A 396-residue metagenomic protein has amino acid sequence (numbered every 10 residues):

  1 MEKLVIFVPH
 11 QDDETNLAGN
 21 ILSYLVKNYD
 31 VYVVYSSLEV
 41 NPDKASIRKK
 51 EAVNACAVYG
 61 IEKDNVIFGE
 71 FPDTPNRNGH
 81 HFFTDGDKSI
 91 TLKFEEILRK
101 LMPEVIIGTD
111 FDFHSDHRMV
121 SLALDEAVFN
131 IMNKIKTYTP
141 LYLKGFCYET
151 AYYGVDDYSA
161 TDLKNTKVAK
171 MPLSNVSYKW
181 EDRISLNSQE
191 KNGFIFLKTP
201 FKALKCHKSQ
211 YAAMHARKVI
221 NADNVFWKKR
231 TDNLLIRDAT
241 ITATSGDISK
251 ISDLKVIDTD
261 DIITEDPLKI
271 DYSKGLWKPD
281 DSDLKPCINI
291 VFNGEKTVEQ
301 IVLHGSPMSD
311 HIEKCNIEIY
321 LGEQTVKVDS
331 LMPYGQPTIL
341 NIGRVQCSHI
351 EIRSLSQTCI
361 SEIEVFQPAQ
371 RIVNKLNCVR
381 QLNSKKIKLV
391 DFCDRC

Functional and structural regions predicted by a protein language model:
M1-T137: Active-site beta-strand->loop->alpha-helix modules in alpha/beta enzyme cores, enriched in Gly/His/Asp(Glu)
K3, K285-N289, V298-Q300, P337: Intrinsic-disorder/low-complexity, polar/charged segments enriched in Ser/Thr/Lys/Arg/Asp/Glu/Gln
E51-K63, H80-H81, I131, I135-D266 (+1 more regions): The feature marks non-catalytic terminal segments
Y178-F194, I290, K296, V326-L331 (+1 more regions): Generic detection of short hydrophobic beta-strand segments and adjacent strand-loop junctions
K228-E295, S306-K314, E364-C396: Disordered, acidic Ser/Thr/Pro-rich linker "stalks" and the adjacent N-terminal cap of the next globular domain
S282-K285, P307-Q370: Trp- and acidic/polar-enriched beta-sheet ligand-binding modules for extracellular glycan and matrix recognition
V302-H304: Short edge beta-strand/loop segments characteristic of extracellular beta-sandwich folds
